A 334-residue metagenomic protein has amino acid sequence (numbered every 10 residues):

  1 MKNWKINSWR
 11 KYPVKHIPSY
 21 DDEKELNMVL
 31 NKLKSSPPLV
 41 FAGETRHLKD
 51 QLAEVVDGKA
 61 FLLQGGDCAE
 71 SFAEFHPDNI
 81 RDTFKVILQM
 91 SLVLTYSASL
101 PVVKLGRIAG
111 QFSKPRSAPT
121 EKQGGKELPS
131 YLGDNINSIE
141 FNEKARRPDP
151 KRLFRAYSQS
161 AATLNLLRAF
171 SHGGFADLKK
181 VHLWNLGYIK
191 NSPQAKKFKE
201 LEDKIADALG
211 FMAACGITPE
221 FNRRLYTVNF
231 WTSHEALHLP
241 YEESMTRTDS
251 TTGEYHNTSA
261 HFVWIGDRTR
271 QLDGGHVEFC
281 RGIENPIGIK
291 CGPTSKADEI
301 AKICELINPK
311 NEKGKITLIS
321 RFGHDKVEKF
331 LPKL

Functional and structural regions predicted by a protein language model:
M1-W4, Y12, A53, R223 (+2 more regions): Alpha-helical protein-protein interaction elements
K2-F61: N-terminal basic/disordered segments at the start of proteins
K34-S35, V55-T83: N-terminal ordered "arm"
E44-L52, L88-T95, F330-L334: Short amphipathic alpha-helices and their capping/turn segments at secondary-structure boundaries
A69, F75-G323: Active-site-facing alpha/beta catalytic cores
S320-L334: Extended C-terminal subregions enriched in glycine
